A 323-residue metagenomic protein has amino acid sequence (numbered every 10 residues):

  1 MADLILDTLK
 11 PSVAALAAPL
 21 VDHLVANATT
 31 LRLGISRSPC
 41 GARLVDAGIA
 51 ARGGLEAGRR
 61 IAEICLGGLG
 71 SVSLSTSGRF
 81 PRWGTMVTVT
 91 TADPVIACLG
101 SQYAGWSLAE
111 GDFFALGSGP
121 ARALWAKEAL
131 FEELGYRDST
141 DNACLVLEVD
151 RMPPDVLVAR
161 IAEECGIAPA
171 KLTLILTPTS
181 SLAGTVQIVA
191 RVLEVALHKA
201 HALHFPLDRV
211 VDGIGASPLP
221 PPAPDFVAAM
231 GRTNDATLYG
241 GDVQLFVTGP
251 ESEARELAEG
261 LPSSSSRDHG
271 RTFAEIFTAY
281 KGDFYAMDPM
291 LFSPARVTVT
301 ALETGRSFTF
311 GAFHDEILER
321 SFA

Functional and structural regions predicted by a protein language model:
M1-R160, E164-C165, A170-E194, L203-A323: Anaerobic metallocofactor- and corrinoid-dependent redox/one-carbon enzyme cores, especially those from methanogenesis
